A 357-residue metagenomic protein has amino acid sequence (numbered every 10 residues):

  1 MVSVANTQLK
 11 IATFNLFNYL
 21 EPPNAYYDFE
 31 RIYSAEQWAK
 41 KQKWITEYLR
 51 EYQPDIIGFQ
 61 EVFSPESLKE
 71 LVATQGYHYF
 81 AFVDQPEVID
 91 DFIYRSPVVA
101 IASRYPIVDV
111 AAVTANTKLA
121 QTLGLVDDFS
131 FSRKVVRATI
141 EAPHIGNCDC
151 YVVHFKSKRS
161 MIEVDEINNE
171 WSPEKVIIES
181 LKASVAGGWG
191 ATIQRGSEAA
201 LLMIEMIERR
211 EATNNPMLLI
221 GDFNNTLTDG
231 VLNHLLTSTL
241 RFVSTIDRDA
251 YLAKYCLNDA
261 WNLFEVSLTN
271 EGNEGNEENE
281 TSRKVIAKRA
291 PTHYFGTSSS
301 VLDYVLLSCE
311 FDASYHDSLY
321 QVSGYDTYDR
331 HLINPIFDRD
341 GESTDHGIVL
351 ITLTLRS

Functional and structural regions predicted by a protein language model:
M1, A112, Q121-G124, D128-F131 (+3 more regions): Metal-dependent phosphoester-hydrolase catalytic domains
M1-P97, V176-E179, N214, I333-G347 (+1 more regions): N-terminal, active-site-proximal structural segment of metallo-dependent hydrolase catalytic domains
Q8-E21, N147-K156, S180-G188: Active-site-proximal beta-strand elements of phosphoester/diester hydrolases
F14, Q60, V153, G221-D222: Active-site flanking residues adjacent to catalytic metal/cofactor-binding acidic residues
Y19-N24, R159-M161, S314-Y315: Short, solvent-exposed loop/turn elements at domain surfaces
V62-S160: Structured beta-strand-rich core segments of catalytic domains in phosphoester-bond hydrolases
V153-A183: A structural motif
V185-T213: A long, amphipathic alpha-helix that forms part of the scaffold/cap immediately adjacent to metal-dependent active
